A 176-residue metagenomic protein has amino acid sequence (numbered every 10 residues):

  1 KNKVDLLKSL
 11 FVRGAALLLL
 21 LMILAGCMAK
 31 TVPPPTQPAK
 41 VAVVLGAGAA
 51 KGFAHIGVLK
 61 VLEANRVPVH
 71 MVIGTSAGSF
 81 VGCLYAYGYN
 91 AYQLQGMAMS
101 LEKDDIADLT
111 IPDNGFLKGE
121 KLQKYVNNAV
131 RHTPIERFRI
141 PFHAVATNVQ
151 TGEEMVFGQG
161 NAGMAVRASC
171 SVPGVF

Functional and structural regions predicted by a protein language model:
N2-A15: Bacterial N-terminal signal peptides that target proteins for export
L10-R13, G26-V72, L84-F176: Patatin-like phospholipase
L19-I23: Hydrophobic core
G74, G78: Gly/Ala-rich beta-loop-alpha elbow adjacent to hydrolase catalytic centers
